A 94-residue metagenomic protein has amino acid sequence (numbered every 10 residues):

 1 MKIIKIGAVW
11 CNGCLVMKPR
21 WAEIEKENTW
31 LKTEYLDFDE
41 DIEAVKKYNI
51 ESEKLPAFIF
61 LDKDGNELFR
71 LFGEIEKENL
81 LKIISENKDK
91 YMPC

Functional and structural regions predicted by a protein language model:
M1-E25: Local sequence-structure signature of Cys/Sec-based thiol-disulfide redox active-site neighborhoods
I6, T29-E43: Thiol-based oxidoreductase modules, predominantly thioredoxin-like and allied folds used for disulfide exchange
N12, E40-E43, I75-E78: Short alpha-helical
Y48-I59: Structural micro-motif
F60-C94: Non-catalytic, surface beta->alpha helical segment in thiol-disulfide oxidoreductase systems
